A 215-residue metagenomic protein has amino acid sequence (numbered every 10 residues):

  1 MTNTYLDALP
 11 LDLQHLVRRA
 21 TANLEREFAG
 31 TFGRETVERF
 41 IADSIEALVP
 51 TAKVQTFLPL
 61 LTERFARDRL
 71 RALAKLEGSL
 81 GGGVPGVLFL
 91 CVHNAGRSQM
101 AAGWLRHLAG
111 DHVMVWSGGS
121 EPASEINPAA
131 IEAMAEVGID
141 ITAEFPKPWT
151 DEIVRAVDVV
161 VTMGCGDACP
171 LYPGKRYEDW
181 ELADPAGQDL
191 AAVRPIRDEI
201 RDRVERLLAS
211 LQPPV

Functional and structural regions predicted by a protein language model:
T2-A8, R18-R19, N23-E27, F32 (+3 more regions): Basic, alpha-helical nucleic-acid-binding regions used in initiation and control of genome expression
L6-P10, C169-V215: Phosphate-binding/catalytic loops
I45, V49-L76, L80: Short, charged early-sequence alpha-helical segments and their helix-coil boundaries
A72-D151: Conserved active-site segments centered on acidic
A95, C165-A168: Short glycine-rich anion-binding loops that position phosphate/pyrophosphate groups of nucleotides and phosphorylated
V154-R155: A short, aliphatic-rich alpha-helical micro-motif
D158: Conserved acidic residues
